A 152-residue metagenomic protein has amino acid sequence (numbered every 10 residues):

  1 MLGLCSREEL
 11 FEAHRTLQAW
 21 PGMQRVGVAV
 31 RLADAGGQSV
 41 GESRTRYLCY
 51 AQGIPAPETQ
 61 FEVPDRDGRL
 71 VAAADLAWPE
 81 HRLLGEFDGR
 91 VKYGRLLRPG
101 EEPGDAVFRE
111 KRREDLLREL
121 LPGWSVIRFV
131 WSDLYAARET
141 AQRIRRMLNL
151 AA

Functional and structural regions predicted by a protein language model:
M1-A152: Surface segments flanking catalytic/ligand-binding clefts of nucleic-acid enzymes
